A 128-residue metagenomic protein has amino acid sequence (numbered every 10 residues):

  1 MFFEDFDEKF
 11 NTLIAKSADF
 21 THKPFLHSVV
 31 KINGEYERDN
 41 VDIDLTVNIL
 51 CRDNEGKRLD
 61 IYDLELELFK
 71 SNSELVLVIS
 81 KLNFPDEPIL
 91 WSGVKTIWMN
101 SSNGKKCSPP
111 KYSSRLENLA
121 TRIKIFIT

Functional and structural regions predicted by a protein language model:
M1-D63: Negatively charged, low-complexity tracts enriched in Asp/Glu with abundant Ser/Thr
K16, V29, S71, L119-R122: Low-complexity, intrinsically disordered/propeptide-like segments
K23, F84-E87, P109: Intrinsic-disorder/low-complexity coil detector
H27, P88-W91, Y112-S113: A generic alpha-helix propensity feature with a strong bias for hydrophobic helices
I43, N48, F69-K70, K111-R115: N-terminal soluble domains immediately following signal/targeting peptides that reside in extracytoplasmic
N54-V94, W98: Aromatic- and glycine-enriched beta-alpha-beta binding-site module
V94-T128: Ampiphathic alpha-helical segments that act as solvent-exposed interaction surfaces
